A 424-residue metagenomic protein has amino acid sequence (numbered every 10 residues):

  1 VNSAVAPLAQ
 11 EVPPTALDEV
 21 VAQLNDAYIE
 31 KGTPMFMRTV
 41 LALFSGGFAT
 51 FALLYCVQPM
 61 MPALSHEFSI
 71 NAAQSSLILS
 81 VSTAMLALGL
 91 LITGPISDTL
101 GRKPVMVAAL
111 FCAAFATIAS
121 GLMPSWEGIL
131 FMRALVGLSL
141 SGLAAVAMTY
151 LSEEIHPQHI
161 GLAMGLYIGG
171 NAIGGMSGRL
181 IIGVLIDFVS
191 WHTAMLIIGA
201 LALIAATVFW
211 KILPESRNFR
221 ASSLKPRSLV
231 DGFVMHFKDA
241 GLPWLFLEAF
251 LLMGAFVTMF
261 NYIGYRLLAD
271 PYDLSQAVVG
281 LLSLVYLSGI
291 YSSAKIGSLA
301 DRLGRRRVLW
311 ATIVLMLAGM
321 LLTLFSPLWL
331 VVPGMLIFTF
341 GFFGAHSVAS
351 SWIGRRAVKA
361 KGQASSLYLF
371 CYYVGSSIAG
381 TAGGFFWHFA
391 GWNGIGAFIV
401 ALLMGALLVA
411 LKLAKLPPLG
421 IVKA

Functional and structural regions predicted by a protein language model:
L24-T33, P214-F246: Juxtamembrane intracellular "pre-TM" segments in multi-pass secondary transporters
S69, G101, L122-G128, H156 (+1 more regions): Helix-breaking motifs and short loop linkers at transmembrane-helix boundaries and internal kinks in secondary membrane
L88-E127: Conserved MFS/SLC helix-loop-helix module at the cytosolic interface between two early adjacent transmembrane helices
P104-I118, R307-L321, V400: Structural signature of the two symmetry-related core transmembrane helices
C112, A116-A119, E127-L135, W329-I337: Paired small-residue
G128, P157, L166-L213: Helix-loop-helix hairpin linking two adjacent transmembrane segments in secondary transporters
M132-N171: Cytoplasmic helix-loop-helix junction between adjacent transmembrane helices in 12-TM secondary transporters
R306-A349: C-terminal transmembrane helical hairpin of 12-TM major facilitator-type secondary transporters
